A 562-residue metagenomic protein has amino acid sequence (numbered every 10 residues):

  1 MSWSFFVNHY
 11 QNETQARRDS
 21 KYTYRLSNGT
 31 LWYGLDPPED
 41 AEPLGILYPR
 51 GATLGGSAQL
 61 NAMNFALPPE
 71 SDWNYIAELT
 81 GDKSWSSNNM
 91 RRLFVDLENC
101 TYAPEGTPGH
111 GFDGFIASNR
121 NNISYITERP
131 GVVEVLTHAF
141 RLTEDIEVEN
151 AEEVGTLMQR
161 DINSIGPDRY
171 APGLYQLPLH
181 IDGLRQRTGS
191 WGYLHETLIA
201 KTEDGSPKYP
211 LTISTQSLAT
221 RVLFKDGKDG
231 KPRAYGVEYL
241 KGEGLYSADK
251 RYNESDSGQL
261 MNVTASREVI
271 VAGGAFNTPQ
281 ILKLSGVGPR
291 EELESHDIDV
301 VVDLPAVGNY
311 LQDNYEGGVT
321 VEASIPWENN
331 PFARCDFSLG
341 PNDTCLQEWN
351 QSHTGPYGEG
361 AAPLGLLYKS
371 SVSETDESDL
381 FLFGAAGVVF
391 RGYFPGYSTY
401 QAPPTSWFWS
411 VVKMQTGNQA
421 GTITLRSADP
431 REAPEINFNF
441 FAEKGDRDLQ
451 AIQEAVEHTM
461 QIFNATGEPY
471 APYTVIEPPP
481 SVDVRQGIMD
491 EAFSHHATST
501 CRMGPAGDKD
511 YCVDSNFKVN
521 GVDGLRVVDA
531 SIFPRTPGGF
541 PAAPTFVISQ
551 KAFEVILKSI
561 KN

Functional and structural regions predicted by a protein language model:
M1-F6, Q11, G45-Y48, T53-L54 (+1 more regions): Structural core of flavin- and non-heme-iron oxidoreductases, emphasizing the beta-strand/alpha-helix scaffold
F6-E39: Core domains of carbohydrate- and sulfate-ester-processing enzymes
A41-P43: Conserved oxyanion/phosphate-binding beta-strand-loop segments in alpha/beta enzyme cores
